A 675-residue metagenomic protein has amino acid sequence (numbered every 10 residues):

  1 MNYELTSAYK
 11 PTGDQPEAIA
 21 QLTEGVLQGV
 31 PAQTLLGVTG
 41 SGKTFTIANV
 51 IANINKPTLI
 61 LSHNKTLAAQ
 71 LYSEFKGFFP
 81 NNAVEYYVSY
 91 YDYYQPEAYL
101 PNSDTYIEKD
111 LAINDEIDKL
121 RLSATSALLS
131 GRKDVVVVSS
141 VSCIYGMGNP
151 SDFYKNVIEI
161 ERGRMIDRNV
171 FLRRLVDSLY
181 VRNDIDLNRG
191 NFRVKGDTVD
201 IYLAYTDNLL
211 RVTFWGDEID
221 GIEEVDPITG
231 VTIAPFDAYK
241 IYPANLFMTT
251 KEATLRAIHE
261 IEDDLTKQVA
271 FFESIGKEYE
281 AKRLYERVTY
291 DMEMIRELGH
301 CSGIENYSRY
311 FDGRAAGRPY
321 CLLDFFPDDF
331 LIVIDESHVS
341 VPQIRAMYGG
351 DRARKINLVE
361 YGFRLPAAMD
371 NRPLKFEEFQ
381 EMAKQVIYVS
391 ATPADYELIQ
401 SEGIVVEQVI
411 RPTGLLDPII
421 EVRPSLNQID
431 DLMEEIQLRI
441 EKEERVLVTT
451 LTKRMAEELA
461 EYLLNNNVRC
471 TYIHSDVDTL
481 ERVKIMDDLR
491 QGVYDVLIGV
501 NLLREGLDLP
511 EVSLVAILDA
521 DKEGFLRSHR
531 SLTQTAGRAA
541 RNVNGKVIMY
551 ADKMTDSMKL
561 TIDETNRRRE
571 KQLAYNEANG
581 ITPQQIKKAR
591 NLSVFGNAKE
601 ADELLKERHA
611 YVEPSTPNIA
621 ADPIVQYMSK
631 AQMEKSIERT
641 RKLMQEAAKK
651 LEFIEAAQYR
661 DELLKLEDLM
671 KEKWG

Functional and structural regions predicted by a protein language model:
M1-L36: Conserved pre-motif I regulatory segment
L27-T34, K56-P57, K133-V135, E444-R445: Pre-Walker A (Motif I) flank of P-loop NTPase domains
Q28-V50: Walker A/P-loop
S41, T66, L502: ATP-binding Walker
P57-A69, Y86, E280, R439-E461: Conserved strand-helix element at the start of the C-terminal RecA-like helicase core
P80-Y90, G303, R445-L447, L459-E481: Conserved RecA-like helicase motor-core motifs
Y87-D431, E435-E441, A460, Y494 (+1 more regions): N-terminal cationic and glycine-rich segments that engage phosphates or anionic surfaces
V477-V500: Conserved helicase ATPase core of P-loop NTP-dependent helicases/translocases
